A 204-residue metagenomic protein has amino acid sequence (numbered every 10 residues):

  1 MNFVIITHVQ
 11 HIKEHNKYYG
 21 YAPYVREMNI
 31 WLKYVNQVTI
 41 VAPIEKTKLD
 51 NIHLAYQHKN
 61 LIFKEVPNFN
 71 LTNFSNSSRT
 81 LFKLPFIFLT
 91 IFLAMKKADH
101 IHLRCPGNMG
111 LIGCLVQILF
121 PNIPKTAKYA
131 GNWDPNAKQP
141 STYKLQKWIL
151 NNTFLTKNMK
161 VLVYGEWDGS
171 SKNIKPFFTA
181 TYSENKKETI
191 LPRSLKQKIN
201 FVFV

Functional and structural regions predicted by a protein language model:
M1-I52, L155-T156: N-terminal subdomain of nucleotide-sugar transferases
N2-V9, V116-P135, K175-F178: Active-site proximal beta-strand in glycosyltransferases
V4, R193-V204: Conserved donor-binding/catalytic core segment of Leloir-type glycosyltransferases
H11-H15, L71-F74, A127-P140: A short, histidine- and acid-enriched strand-loop-helix "catalytic/donor-clamping" loop that lines the nucleotide-sugar
N36-S75: N-terminal strand-loop element at the rim of the active site of nucleotide-sugar-dependent glycosyltransferases
T47-L49, M109-G113: Short, well-ordered alpha-helical microsegments
T90-G110: Short N-terminal targeting/anchoring amphipathic segment
N136, K147-P192: A short, active-site helix/loop in glycosyltransferases that binds the activated sugar's phosphate group
